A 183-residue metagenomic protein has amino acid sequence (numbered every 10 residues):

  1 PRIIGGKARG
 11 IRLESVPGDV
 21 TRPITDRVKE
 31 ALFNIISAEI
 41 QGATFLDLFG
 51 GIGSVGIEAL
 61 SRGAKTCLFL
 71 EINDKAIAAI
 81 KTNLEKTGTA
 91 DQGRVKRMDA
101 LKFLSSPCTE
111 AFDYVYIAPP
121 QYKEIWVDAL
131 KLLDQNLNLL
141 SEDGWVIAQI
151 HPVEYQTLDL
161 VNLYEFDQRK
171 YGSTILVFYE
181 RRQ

Functional and structural regions predicted by a protein language model:
P1-Q183: Class I S-adenosyl-L-methionine-dependent methyltransferase catalytic core
